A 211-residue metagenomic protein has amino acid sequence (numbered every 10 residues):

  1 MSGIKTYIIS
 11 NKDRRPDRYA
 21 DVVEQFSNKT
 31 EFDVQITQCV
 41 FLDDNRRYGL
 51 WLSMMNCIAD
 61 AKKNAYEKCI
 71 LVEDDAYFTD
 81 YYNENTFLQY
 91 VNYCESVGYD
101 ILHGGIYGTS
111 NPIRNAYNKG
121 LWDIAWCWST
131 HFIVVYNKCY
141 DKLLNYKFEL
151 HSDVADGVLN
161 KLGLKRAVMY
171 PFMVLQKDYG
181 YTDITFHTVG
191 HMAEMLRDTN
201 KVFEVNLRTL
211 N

Functional and structural regions predicted by a protein language model:
M1-V72, A76-N211: An acidic/histidine-cluster motif and surrounding catalytic segment that typifies divalent-metal-assisted enzyme active
